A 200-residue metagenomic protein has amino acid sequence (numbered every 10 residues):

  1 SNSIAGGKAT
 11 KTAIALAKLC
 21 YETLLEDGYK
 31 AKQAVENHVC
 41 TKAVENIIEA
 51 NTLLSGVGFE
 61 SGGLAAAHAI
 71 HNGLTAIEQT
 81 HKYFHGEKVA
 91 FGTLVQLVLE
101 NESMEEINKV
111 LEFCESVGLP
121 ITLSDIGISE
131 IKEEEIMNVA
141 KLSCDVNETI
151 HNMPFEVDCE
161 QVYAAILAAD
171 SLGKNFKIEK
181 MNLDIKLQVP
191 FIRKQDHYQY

Functional and structural regions predicted by a protein language model:
S3-L119: Active-site segments that bind and position negatively charged phosphate/pyrophosphate groups
E102-L187, F191-R193, H197-Y200: C-terminal charged capping/lid subdomain of soluble metabolic enzymes
